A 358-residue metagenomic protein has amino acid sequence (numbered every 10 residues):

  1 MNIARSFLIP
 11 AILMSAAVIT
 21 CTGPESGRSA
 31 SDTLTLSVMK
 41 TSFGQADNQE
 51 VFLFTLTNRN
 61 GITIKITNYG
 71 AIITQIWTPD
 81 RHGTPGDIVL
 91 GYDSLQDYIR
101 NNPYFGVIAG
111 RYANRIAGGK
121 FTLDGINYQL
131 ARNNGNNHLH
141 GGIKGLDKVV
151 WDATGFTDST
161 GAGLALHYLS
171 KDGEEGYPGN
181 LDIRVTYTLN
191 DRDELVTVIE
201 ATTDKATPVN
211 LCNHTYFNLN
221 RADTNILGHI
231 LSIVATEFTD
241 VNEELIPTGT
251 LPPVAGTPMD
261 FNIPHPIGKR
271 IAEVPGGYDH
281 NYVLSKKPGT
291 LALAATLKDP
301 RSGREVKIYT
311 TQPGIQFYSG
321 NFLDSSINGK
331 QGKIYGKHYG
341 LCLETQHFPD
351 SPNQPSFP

Functional and structural regions predicted by a protein language model:
M1-I9: Bacterial N-terminal signal peptides that target proteins for export
I9-A11, T203: N-terminal hydrophobic alpha-helix used for membrane targeting or insertion
A17-T20: C-terminal motif of bacterial Sec signal peptides marking the signal peptidase cleavage site
T22-P358: An exposed, glycine/acidic-rich loop-and-rim segment of catalytic or binding clefts
